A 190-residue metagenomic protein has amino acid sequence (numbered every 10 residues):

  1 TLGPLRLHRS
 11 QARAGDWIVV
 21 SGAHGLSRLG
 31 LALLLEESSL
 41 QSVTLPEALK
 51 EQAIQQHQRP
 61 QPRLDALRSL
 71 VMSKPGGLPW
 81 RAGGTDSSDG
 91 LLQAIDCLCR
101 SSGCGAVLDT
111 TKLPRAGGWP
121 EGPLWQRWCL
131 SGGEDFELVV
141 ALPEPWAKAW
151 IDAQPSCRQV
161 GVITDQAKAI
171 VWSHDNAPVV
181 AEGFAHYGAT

Functional and structural regions predicted by a protein language model:
T1-T190: Helix-biased detector of long, well-ordered alpha-helical tracts
